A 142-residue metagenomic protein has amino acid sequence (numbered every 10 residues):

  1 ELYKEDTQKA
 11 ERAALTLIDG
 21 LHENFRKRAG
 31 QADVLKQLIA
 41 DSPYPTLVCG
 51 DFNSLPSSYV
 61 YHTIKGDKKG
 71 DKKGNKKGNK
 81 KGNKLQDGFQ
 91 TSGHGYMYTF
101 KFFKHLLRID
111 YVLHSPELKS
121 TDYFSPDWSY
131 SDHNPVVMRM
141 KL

Functional and structural regions predicted by a protein language model:
E1-L38: Catalytic-adjacent loop/helix segments of enzymes that bind and process anionic phosphate/sulfate esters
R26-L47, F52-L142: Metal-dependent phosphoester-hydrolase catalytic domains
